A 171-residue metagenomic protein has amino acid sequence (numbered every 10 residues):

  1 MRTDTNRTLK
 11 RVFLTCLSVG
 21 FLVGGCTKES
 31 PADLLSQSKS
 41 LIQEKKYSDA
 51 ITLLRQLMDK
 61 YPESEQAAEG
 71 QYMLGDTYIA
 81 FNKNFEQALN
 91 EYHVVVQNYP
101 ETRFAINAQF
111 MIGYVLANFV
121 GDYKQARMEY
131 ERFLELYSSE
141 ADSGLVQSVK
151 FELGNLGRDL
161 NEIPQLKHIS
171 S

Functional and structural regions predicted by a protein language model:
R2-N6, L14, L22-S171: Acidic, polar-rich low-complexity tracts and alpha-helical solenoid repeat scaffolds
